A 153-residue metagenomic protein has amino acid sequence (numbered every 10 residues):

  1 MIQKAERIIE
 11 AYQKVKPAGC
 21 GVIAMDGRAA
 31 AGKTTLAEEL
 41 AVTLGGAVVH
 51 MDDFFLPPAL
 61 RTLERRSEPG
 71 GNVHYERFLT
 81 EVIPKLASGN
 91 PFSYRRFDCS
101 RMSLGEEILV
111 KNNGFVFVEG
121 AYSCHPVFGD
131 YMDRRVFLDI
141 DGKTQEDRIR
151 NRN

Functional and structural regions predicted by a protein language model:
M1-I23: Extreme N-terminal, non-catalytic leader segments that precede Walker-type/kinase nucleotide-binding cores
R28: P-loop (Walker A) phosphate-binding loop of NTP-binding proteins
K33: Conserved lysine of the Walker
L36: Hydrophobic positions on the alpha1 helix immediately C-terminal to the Walker A/P-loop
E39: Active-site signature of alpha/beta-hydrolase-fold catalytic machinery across serine- and Asp/Cys-nucleophile hydrolases
L44-A59: Short beta-strand-centered segment that lines the nucleotide-binding/catalytic pocket of NTP-utilizing
A47, L60-S103, F115: Conserved nucleotide-sensing/catalytic segment adjacent to the nucleotide-binding pocket in NTP-handling enzymes
S103-R152: ATP-dependent NMP and nucleoside kinases share a basic, alpha-helical "lid"
